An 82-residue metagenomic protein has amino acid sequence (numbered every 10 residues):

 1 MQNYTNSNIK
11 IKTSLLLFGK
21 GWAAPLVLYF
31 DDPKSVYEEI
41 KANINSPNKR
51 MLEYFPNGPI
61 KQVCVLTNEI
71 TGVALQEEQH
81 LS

Functional and structural regions predicted by a protein language model:
M1-S82: Eukaryotic intrinsically disordered, low-complexity regulatory linkers and tails enriched in Ser/Thr/Pro
